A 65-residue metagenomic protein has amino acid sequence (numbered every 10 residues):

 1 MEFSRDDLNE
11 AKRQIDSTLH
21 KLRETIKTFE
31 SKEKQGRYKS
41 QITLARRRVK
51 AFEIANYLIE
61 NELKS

Functional and structural regions predicted by a protein language model:
M1-F3: Short, charge-rich amphipathic alpha-helices with coiled-coil/heptad character
R5-E10: Short helix-onset patch at the extreme N-terminus, typifying the N->h transition of secretory signal peptides
A11-S65: Short, charge-rich amphipathic interface segments used for partner binding and complex assembly
